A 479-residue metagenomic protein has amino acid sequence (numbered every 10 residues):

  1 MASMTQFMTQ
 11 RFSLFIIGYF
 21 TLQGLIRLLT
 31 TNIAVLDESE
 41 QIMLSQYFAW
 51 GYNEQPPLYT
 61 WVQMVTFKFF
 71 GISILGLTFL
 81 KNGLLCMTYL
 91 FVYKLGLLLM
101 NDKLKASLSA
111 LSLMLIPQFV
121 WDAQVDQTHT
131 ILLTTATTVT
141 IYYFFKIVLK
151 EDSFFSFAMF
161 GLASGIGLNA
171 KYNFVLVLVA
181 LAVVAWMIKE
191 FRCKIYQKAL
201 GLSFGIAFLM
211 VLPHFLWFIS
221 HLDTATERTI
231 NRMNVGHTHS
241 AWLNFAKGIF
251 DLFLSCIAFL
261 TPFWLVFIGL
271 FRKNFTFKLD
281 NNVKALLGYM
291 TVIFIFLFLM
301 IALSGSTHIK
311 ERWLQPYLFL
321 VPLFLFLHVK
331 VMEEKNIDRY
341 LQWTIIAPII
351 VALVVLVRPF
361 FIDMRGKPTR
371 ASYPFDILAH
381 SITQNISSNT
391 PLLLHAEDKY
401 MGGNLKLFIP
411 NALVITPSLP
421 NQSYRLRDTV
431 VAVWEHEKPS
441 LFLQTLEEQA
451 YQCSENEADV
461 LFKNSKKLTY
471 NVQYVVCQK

Functional and structural regions predicted by a protein language model:
I16, S109-Q118, S164, L168: Short helix- or helix-capping micro-motifs that position conserved polar/aromatic residues at function-defining sites
Y47, F155-Y172, V183, I206-L209: Membrane-interface alpha helices of multi-pass inner-membrane proteins
Y47-F48, Y289, G305-Y340: Hydrophobic/aromatic-rich transmembrane helices and adjacent perimembrane loops
F79-M100, T138-Y143: Transmembrane-helix motifs of polytopic, lipid-linked glycan transferases
Q124-L132: Short acidic/glycine- and proline-prone juxtamembrane loop motifs at membrane-interface regions of multi-pass membrane
T140-S156: Membrane-interface transmembrane helices that cradle and orient dolichyl/undecaprenyl
L178-V283, F294: Transmembrane-lumen/periplasm boundary regions of multi-pass, lipid-linked membrane glycan transferases
S304-E311, E333-S388, D398-I415, H436 (+1 more regions): Membrane-proximal, lumen/periplasm-facing interface regions of secretory-pathway glyco- and lipid-modifying enzymes
